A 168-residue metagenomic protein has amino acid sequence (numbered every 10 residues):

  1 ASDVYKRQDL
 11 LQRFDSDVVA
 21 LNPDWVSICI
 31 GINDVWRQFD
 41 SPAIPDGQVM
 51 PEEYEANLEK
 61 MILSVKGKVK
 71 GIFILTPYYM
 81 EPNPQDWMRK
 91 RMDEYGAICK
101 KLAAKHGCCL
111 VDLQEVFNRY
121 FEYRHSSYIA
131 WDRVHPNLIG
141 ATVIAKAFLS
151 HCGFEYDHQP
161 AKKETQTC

Functional and structural regions predicted by a protein language model:
A1-Y5: Short, small-residue-biased leader/transition segments that mark boundaries at the very start of proteins
K6-Q12: Structural motif
Q12-C168: Alpha-helical cap/lid subdomain in secreted, periplasmic, or secretory-pathway luminal O-acyl-processing enzymes
